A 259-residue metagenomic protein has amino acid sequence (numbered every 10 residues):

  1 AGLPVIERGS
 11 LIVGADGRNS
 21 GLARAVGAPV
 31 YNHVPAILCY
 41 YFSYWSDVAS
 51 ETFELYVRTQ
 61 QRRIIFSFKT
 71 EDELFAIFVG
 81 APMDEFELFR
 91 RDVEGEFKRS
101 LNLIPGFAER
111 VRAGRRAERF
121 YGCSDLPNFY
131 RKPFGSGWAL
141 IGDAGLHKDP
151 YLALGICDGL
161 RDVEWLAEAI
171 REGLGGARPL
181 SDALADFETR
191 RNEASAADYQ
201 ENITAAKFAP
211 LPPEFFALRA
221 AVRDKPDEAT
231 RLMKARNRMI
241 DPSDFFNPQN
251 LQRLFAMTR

Functional and structural regions predicted by a protein language model:
G2-I6, L11, A15-A113, A117-R119: Conserved FAD-binding catalytic core of PHBH/FMO-like flavoproteins
G9, S46-S50, R112-E118, C123-S124 (+3 more regions): Short flexible/disordered coil segments
A23-R24, M83-R91, A153-I156, R219-R236: Short secondary-structure transition/capping segments
P29, E85, Y151-L154, A206: Conserved short-loop catalytic and cofactor-binding motifs
E87-S181: FAD/FMN-dependent oxidoreductases across multiple families
E168-R259: C-terminal helical "tail/cap" subdomain of flavin- and related membrane-associated enzymes
